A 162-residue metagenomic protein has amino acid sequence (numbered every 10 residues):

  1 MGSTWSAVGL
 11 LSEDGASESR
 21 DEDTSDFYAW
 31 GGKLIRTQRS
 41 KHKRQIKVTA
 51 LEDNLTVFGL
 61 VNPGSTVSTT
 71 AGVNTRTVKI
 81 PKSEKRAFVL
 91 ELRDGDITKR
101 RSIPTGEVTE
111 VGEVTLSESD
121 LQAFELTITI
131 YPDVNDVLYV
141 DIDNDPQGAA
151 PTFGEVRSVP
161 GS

Functional and structural regions predicted by a protein language model:
M1-F58, T105-A123: Solvent-exposed edge beta-strands and adjacent loop segments that serve as assembly or binding interfaces
K41, D94-D96, P132: A generic beta-sheet turn/junction motif
R44-I46, R86-F88, K99, F124-L126: Structural beta-strand/beta-sheet cores of well-ordered domains, especially the beta-sheet scaffolds that support
T49-D53, R93, T129-Y131: Solvent-exposed residues in well-ordered beta-strands and their adjoining turns, especially edge/terminal strands
D53-T77: Charged, amphipathic alpha-helical segments
A71-V114: Acidic-leaning, charged glycine-interspersed low-complexity segments
R100-S162: Mixed-charge, glycine-accented linear interaction segment located at domain edges/termini
